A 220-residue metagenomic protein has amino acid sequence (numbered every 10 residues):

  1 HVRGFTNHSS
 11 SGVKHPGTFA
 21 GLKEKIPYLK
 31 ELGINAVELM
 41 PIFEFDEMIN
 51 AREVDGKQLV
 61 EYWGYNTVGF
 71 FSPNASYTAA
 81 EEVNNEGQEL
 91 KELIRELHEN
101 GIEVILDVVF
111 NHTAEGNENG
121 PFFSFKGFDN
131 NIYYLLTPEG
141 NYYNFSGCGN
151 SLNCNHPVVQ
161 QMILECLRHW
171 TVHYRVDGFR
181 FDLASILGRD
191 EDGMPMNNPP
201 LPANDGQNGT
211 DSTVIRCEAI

Functional and structural regions predicted by a protein language model:
R3-R175, L183-S212, R216-I220: Substrate-binding/active-site clefts of carbohydrate-active enzymes
F179: Phosphate-binding beta-loop-alpha motif at adenosine-nucleotide cofactor sites
